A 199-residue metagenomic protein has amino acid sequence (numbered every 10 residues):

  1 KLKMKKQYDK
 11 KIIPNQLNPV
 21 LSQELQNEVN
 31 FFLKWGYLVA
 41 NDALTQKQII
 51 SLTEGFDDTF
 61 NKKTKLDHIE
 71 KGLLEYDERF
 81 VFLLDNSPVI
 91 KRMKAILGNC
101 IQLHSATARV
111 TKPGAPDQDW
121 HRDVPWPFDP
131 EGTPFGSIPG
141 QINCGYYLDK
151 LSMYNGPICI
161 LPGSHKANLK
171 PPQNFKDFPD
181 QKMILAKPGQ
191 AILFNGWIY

Functional and structural regions predicted by a protein language model:
K3-W35, V39-F135: Non-heme Fe(II)-dependent double-stranded beta-helix
E28-V29, K182, Q190: Residue-level detector of beta-strand structural context in well-folded domains
A43, A106-T107, G163, G196-I198: Short, well-ordered beta-to-alpha junction loops that form the rim of enzyme active sites and present histidine/acidic
A115-A186: Catalytic core of non-heme Fe(II) oxygenases with the double-stranded beta-helix
A186-Y199: Conserved metal-binding segment of the jelly-roll/cupin
